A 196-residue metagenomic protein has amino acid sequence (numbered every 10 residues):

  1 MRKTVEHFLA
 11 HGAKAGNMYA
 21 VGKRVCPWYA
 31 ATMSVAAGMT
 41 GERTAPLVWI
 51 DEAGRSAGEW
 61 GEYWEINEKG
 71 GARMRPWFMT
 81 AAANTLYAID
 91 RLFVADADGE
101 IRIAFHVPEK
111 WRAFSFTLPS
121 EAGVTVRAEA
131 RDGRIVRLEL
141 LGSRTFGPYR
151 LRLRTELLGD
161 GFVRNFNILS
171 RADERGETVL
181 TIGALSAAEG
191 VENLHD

Functional and structural regions predicted by a protein language model:
M1-E100, V136: Active-site core of glycosidic bond-cleaving carbohydrate-active enzymes
P76-R127, R131: Catalytic cores of secreted or luminal carbohydrate-active enzymes
A97, L157, F162, E174-G176: Repetitive beta-strand solenoid architecture
I103-F105, L140-L157: Surface-exposed beta-strand/loop patches in extracellular or lumenal glycoproteins
K110-R112, A122, R134, T145 (+1 more regions): Residues that act as N-cap/strand-start positions at coil-to-secondary-structure junctions
A122-Y149: Carbohydrate-binding surface patches
L151-L169: Solvent-exposed beta-hairpin/edge-strand motifs
N167-D196: C-terminal beta-strand-rich structural cap/linker in extracellular carbohydrate-active enzymes
